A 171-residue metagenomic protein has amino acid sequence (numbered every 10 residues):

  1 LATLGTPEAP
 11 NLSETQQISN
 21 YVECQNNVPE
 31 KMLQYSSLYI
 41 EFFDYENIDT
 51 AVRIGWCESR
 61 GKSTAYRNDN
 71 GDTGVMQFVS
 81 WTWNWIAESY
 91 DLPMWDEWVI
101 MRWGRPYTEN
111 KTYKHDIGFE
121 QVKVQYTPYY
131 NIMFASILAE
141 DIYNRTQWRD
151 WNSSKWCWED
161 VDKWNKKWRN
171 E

Functional and structural regions predicted by a protein language model:
L1-A2, T127: Acidic/polar helix N-cap motif
A2-G61: Export/targeting segments at the very N-terminus of extracytoplasmic proteins
S19-V28, S37-F42, S63-T73, I117-Y129: Second-shell loop/turn segments in exported
V52, A65, M94-W98: Short loop/turn and capping residues at structural boundaries
R53-W56, G74-F78: Structural recognition of the beta-strand scaffold that forms the well-ordered cores of secreted hydrolase catalytic
S59-S63, W81-W85: Solvent-exposed loop/turn segments at secondary-structure junctions within structured extracellular/periplasmic domains
G71-M76, T82-A87, D91-E171: Catalytic and binding regions of secreted/periplasmic enzymes and modules that target cell-wall glycans
